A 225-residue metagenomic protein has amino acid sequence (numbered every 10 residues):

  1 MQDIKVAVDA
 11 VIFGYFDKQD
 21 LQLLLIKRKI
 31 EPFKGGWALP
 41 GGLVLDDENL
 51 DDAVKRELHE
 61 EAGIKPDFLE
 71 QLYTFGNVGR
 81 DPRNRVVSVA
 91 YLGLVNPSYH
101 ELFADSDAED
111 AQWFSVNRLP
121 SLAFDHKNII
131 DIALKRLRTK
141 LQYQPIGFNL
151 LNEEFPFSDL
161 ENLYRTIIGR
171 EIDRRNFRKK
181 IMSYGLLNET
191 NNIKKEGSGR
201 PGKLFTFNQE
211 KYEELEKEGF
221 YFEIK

Functional and structural regions predicted by a protein language model:
M1-W37: N-terminal strand-loop-strand
I4-V6, D52-K55, H59-L102, N117-R118 (+2 more regions): Active-site segment of metal-dependent pyrophosphate-handling enzymes, primarily the Nudix hydrolase catalytic core
Y15-L23, D51-K55, H59-G63, L69 (+3 more regions): Core subunits and conserved enzymes of cellular information-processing and envelope-translocation systems across
L39-D47, N149-L150: Short histidine-centered catalytic/ligand-binding loop motif
L92, L102-R136, L150-S158, N176-G185 (+1 more regions): NUDIX/MutT-family hydrolases
N162-E171: Short helix-coil junctions and helix-kink-helix linkers
I172-K203: RNA substrate-recognition surfaces in RNA-acting enzymes
I193-K225: Long, intrinsically disordered, low-complexity Ser/Thr/Pro-rich regulatory/activation regions of nuclear proteins
